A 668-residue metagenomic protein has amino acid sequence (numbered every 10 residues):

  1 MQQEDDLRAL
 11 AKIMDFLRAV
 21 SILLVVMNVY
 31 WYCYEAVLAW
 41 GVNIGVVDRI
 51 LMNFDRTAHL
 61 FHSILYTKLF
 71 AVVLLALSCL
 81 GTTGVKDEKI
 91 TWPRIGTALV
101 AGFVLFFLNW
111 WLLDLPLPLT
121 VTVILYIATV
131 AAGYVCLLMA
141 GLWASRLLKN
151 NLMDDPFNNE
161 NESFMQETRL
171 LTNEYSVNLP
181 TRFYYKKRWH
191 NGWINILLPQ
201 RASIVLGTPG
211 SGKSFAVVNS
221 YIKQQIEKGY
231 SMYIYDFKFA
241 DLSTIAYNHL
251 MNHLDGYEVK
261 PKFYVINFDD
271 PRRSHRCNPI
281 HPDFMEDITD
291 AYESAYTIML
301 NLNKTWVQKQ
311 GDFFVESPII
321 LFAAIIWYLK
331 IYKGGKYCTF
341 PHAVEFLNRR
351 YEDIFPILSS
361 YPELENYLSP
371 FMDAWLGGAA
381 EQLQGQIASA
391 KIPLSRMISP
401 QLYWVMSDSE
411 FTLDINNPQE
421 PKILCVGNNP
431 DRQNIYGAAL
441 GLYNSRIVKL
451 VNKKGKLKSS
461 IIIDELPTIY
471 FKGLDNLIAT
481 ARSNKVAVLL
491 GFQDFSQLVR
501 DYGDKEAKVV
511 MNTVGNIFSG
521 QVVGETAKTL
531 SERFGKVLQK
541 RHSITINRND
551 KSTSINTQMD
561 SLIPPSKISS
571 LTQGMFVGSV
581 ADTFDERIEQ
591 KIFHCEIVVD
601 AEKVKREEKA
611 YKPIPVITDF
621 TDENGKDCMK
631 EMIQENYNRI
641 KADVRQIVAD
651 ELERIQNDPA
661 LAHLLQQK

Functional and structural regions predicted by a protein language model:
M1-S211, F215, S220, N547-R548 (+1 more regions): Basic- and hydrophobic-enriched, low-structure N-terminal and domain-boundary segments that flank ATP-binding catalytic
V42, K149-M153, I194-V486, Y502 (+4 more regions): P-loop NTPase motor domains
A76-S78, G441, S445, N516 (+1 more regions): Hydrophobic alpha-helical segments involved in membrane association or supramolecular assembly
R169-W189, L368-E381, N516, V522-V523: N-terminal short leaders/motifs
K187, Q419, D550-K551, G625: Intrinsic-disorder/low-complexity loop/linker signature
I478-T480, N484-A487, G491-A581: Conserved ATP-driven motor cores of ASCE-family P-loop NTPases powering translocation/secretion/packaging/pilus
F593-I597: Short linear, low-complexity motifs centered on an aromatic residue
